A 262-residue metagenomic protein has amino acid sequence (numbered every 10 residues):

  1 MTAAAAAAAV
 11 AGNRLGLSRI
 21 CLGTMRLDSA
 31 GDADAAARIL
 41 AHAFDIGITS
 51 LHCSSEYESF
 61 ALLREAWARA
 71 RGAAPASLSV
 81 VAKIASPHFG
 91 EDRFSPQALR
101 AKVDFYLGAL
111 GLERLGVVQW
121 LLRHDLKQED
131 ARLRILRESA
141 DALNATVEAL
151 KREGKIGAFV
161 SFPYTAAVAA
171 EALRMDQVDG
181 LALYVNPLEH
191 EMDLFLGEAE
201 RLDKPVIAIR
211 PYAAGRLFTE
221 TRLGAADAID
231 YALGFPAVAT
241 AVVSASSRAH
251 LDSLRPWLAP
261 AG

Functional and structural regions predicted by a protein language model:
M1-S79, Y231: N-terminal binding-site loop/beta-alpha segment at the start of enzyme catalytic domains that lines or forms
N13, I39-T49, W67-R71, A170-G180 (+1 more regions): Structured C-terminal cap/extension of enzyme domains
L22, A43, L51, L63 (+8 more regions): Conserved, mostly hydrophobic/aromatic
D28-D34, H52-L62, P87-Q97, K127-Q128 (+2 more regions): Acidic-and-aromatic substrate-binding clefts and catalytic sites of carbohydrate-active enzymes
G31, F94-A182, P187, L194 (+1 more regions): Glycine/proline-rich, positively charged, aromatic-decorated active-site loop/lid region on the catalytic face
T49-Y57, G157-S161, G180-Y184, T240-V242: Short catalytic-loop micro-motif centered on adjacent basic/acidic residues
L62-S86, E138-G154, R201, I207-A208: Alpha-helix-loop-beta-strand connector modules within alpha/beta enzyme cores
R71-A98, Q119-H124: Structural motif corresponding to the early beta-alpha repeats
